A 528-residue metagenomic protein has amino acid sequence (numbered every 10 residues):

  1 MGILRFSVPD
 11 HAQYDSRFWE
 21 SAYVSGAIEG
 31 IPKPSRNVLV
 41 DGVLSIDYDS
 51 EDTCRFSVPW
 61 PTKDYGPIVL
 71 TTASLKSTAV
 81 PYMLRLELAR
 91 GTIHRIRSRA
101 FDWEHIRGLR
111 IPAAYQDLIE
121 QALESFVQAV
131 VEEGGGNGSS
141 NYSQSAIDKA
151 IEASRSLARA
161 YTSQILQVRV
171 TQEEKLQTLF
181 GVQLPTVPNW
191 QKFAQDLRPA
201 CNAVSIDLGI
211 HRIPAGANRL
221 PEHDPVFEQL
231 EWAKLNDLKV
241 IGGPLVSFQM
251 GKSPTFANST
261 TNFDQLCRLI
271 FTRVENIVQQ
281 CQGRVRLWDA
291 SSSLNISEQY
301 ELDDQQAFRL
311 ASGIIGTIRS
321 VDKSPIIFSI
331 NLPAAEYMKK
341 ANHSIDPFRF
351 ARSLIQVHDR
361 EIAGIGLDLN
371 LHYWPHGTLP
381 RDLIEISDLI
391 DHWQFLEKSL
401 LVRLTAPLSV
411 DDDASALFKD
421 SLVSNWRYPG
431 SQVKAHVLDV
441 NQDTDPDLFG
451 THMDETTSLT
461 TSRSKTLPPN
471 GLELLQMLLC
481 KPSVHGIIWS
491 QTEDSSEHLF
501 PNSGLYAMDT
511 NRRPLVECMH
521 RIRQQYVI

Functional and structural regions predicted by a protein language model:
G2-S21, S57-L123: Amphipathic, heptad-repeat alpha-helical segments
H105-Q183: Histidine-centered catalytic/metal-binding microenvironments
T162-H211: An acidic-aromatic substrate-binding cleft motif
L176-P185, L287-A290, L310-D346, L367 (+2 more regions): Aromatic-lined carbohydrate-recognition surfaces of secreted/lumenal glycan-active proteins
L184-R198, C267-Q279, A341-I355, I386 (+1 more regions): Short, acidic/polar
Q191-C201, H223-V240, I277-G283, R319-K323 (+3 more regions): Acidic (Asp/Glu)-rich catalytic clusters
A203-G216, V226-Y337, L408: Substrate-binding cleft and catalytic face of glycoside hydrolase catalytic domains, especially the flexible beta-alpha
Q280, L294-N295, Q299-G313, T317-D322 (+3 more regions): Aromatic-rich peripheral "rim/lid" segments of glycoside hydrolase catalytic domains that contact and position glycan
